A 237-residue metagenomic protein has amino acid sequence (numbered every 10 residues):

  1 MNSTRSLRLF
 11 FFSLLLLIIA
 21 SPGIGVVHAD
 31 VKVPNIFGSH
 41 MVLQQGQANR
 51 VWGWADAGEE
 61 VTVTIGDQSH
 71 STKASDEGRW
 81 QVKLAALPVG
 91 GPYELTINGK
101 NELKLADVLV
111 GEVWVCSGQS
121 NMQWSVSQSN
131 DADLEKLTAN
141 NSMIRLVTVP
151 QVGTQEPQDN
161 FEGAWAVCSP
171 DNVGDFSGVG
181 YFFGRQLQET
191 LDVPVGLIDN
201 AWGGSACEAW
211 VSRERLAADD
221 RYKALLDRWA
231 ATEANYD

Functional and structural regions predicted by a protein language model:
M1-L7: N-terminal secretory signal peptides that target proteins for export/translocation
S3, G23-G25, G153: A generic alpha-helix propensity feature with a strong bias for hydrophobic helices
R8-F11, T148: Sequence-pattern detector for short linear motifs and compositional/periodic biases rather than a specific fold
F10-G23: Bacterial N-terminal signal peptides
H28-D237: Cell-envelope and extracellular/periplasmic
